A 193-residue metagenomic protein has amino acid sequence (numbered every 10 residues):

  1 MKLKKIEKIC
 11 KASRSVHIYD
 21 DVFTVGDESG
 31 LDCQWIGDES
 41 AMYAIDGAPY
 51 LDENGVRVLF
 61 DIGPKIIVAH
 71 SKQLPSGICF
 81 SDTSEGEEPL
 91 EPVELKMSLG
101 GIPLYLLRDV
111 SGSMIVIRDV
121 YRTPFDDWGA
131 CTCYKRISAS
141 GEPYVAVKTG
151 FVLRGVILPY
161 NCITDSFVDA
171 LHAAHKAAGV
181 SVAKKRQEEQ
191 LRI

Functional and structural regions predicted by a protein language model:
M1-L31, W35-A44: Intrinsically disordered, low-complexity linker/loop segments enriched in Gly/Pro and charged/polar residues
D38-A41, D46-G47, N54-I193: C-terminal functional regions that serve as terminal interaction/effector modules
